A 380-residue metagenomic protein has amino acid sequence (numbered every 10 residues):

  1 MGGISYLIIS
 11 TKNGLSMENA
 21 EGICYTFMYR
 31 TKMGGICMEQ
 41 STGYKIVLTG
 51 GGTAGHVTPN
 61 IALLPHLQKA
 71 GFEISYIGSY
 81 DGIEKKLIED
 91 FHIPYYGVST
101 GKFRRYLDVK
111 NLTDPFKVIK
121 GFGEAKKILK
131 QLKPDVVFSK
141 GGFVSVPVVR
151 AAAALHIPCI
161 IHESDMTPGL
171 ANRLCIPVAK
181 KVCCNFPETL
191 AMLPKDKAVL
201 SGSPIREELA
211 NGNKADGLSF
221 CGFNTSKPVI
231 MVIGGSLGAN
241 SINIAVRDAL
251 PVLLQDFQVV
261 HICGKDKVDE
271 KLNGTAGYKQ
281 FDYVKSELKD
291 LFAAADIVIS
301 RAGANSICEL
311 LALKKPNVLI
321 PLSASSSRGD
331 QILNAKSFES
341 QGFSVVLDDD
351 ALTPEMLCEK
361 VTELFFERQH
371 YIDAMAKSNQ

Functional and structural regions predicted by a protein language model:
G43-G51, Q68-K117, K126, S201 (+1 more regions): Conserved nucleotide-sugar phosphate-binding/catalytic loop shared by glycosyltransferases and other
K45, E73, I83, P94 (+2 more regions): Active-site-proximal region of nucleotide-activated glycan assembly enzymes, centered on histidine/acidic-rich loops
H56-L67: Short amphipathic alpha-helix
G82, L87-F91, K214-D216, F223-V298 (+3 more regions): Donor-nucleotide binding loops and adjacent catalytic segments primarily of GT-B fold Leloir glycosyltransferases
I93, I157-P158, D296-I297, K314-L322 (+1 more regions): Structural loop-to-beta junction motif characteristic of Rossmann-like glycosyltransferase folds
E124-V137, S145-I160, R173-V178: Glycosyltransferases and closely related glycan-assembly transferases that use nucleotide-activated donors
P134-V136, F281, A293-C308, K315-P316: Acidic donor-binding loop of glycosyltransferase active sites
Q369-Q380: A short, well-ordered alpha-helix in the C-terminal region of glycosyltransferases
